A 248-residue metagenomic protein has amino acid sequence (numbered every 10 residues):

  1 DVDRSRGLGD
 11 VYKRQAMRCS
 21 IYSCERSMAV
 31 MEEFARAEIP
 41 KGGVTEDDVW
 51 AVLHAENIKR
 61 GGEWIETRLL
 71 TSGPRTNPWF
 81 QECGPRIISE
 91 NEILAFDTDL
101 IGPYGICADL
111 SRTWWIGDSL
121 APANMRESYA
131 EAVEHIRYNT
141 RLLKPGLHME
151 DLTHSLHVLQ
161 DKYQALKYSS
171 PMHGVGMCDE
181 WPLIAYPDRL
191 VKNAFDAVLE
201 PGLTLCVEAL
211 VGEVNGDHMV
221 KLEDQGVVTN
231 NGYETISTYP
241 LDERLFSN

Functional and structural regions predicted by a protein language model:
D1-Y12: Single conserved hydrophobic/aromatic residue that forms the stacking wall/gate of nucleotide- or nucleobase-binding
D10, F34-E46, L142-M149: Conserved short loop/turn motifs at secondary-structure junctions
K13-E25: Amphipathic alpha-helical segments
R14, E33, P40-A123, V175-A194: Short catalytic-site patches enriched in acidic/histidine residues that coordinate or position cofactors/metals
Y22-R36, H54-G62, R137, R141 (+2 more regions): Generic secondary-structure signature for well-ordered alpha-helical cores
G43, G62-R68, C107, G146-D151 (+2 more regions): Flexible, glycine/charged-enriched surface loops at secondary-structure junctions
I88-R137, D179-N248: Charged, cofactor-coupling segments
S128-S169: Extended C-terminal subregions enriched in glycine
